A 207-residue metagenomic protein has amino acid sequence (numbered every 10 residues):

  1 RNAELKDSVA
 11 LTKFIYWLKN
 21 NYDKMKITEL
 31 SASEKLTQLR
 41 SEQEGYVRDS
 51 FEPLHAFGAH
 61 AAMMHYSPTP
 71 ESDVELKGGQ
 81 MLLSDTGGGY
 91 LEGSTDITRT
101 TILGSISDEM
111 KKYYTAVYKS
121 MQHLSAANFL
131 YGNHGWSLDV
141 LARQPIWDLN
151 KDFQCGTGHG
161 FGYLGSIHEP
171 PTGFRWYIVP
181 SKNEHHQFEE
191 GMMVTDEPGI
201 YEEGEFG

Functional and structural regions predicted by a protein language model:
R1-G207: Active-site neighborhoods and metal-handling regions in enzymes and metal-associated proteins
